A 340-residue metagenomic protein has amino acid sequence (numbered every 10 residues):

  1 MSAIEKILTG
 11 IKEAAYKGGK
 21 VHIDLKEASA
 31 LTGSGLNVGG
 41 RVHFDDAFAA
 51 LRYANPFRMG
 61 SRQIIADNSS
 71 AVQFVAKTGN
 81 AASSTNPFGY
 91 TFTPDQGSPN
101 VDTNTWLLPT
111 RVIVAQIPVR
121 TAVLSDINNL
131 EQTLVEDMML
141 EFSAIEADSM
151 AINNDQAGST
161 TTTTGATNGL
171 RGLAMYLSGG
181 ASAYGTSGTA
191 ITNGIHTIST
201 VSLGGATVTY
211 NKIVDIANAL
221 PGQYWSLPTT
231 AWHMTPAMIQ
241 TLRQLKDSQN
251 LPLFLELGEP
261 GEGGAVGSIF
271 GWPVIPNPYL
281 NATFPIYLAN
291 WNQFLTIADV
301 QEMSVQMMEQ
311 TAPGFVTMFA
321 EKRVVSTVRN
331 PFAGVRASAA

Functional and structural regions predicted by a protein language model:
A3-A115, E136, T163-G169, L173-M175 (+2 more regions): Assembly/oligomerization interface modules of large self-assembling protein complexes
D24, G33-D45, R120, W232-M238 (+2 more regions): Helix N-cap / beta->alpha transition motif
G40, A82-Y90, D126-N128, T241-Q244 (+3 more regions): Short helix/loop capping segments that flank catalytic or ligand/cofactor-binding pockets
I65-Q73, Q156-K322: Extended oligomerization regions of viral-like shell subunits
T78-S83, V114, V123, A144 (+4 more regions): Short loop/turn segments at secondary-structure transitions that flank enzyme active sites
T85-Y90, V305-A340: Protruding loop/beta-arch "assembly-hinge" segments enriched in small, turn-prone residues
G89-P94, Q132-L134, S248-Q249, A289-W291 (+1 more regions): Short intrinsically disordered coil segments
P94-G97, T103-D215, G264, R336-A340: Alpha-helical scaffold segments that mediate packing/assembly in large oligomeric complexes
